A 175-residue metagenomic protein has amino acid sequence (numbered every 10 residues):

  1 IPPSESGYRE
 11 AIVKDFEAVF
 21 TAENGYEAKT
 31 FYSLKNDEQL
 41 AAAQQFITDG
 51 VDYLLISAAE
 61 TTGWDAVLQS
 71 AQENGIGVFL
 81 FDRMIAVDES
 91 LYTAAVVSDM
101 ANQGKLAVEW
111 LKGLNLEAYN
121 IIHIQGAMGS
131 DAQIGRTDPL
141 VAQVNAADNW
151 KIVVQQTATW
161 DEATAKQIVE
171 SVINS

Functional and structural regions predicted by a protein language model:
I1-S175: A residue-level marker of the well-folded mature domains of exported/periplasmic proteins
